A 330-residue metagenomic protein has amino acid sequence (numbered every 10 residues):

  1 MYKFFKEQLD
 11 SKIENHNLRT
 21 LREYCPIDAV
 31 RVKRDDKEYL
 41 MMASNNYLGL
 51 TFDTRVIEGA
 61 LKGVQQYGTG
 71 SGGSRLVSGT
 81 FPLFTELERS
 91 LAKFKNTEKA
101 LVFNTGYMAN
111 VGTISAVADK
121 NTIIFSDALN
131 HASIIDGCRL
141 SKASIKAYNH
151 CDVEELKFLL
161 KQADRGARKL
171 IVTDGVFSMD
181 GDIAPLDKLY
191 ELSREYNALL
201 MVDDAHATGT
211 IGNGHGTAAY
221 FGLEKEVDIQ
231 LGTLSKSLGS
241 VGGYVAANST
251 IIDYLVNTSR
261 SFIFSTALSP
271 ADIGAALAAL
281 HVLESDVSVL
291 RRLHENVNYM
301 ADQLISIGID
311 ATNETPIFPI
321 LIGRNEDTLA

Functional and structural regions predicted by a protein language model:
F5-E7, E14-Y67, A198: N-terminal "arm"/small-domain region of PLP-dependent enzymes with the aminotransferase-like
E58, K62-T105: Conserved N-terminal alpha-helix of the aminotransferase class I/II PLP-enzyme fold
T113-A132: Conserved PLP-anchoring active-site segment centered on the Schiff-base-forming lysine
K146, H150-V202: Active-site phosphate-binding strand-loop segment of PLP-dependent enzymes
A219-Y254: Active-site PLP attachment segment
A271-R291, I305, G323: Amphipathic alpha-helix from the class-I
R291-N298, I305-A330: Conserved PLP-binding catalytic core of the aspartate aminotransferase-like
